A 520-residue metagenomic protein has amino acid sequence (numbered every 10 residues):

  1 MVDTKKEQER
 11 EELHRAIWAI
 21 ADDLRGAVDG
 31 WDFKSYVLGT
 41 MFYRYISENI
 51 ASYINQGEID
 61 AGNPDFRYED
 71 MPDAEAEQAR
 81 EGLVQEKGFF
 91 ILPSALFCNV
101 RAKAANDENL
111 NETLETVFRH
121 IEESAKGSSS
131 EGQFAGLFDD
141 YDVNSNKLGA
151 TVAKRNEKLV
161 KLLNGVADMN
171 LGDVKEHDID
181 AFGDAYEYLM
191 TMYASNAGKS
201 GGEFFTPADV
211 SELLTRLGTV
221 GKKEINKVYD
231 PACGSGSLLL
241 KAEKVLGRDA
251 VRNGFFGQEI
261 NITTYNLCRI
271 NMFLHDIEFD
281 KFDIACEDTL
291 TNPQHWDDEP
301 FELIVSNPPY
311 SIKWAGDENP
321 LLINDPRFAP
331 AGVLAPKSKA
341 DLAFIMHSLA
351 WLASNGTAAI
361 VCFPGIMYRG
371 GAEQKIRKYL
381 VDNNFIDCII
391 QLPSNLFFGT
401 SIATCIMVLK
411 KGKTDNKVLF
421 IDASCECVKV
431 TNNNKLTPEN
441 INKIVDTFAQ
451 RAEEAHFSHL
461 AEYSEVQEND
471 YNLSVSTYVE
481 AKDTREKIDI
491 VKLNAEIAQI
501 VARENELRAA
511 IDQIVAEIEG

Functional and structural regions predicted by a protein language model:
M1-L213, L217-G218, K222, D280-N292 (+4 more regions): Non-catalytic, mostly N-terminal accessory regions of nucleic-acid modification and defense proteins
V2-T4, Q8, D298-G520: A conserved structural/catalytic subdomain of Rossmann-like adenosyl-cofactor enzymes
D23, G165, M169, Y188 (+12 more regions): Conserved, well-folded catalytic cores of nucleic-acid-processing and energy-transducing macromolecular machines
V37, F182, I225, R252 (+3 more regions): A structure-centric signal for secondary-structure junctions around beta-strands
S200-S306, S311-K313, D317-L322, R327-G332 (+3 more regions): Conserved S-adenosyl-L-methionine
